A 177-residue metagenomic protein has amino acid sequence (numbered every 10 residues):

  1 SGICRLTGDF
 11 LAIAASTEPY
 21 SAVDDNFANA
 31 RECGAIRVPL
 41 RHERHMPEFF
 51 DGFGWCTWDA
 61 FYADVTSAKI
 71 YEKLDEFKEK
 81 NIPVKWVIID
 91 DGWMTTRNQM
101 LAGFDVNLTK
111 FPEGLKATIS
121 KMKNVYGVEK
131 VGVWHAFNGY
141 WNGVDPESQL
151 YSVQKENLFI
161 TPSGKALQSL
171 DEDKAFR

Functional and structural regions predicted by a protein language model:
S1-L40: Extended acidic/polar, glycine-enriched regions that form or flank non-catalytic beta-rich accessory modules
I3, E43-H45, F77: Homeobox/homeodomain signature
D9-F10, M46-E48: Contiguous N-terminal and early-domain "leader" segments and peripheral loops that mark the onset or edge of a domain
P19-Y20, R44, V144: Short, structured coil/loop segments at alpha-helix boundaries
C33-M46, P83-I88: Conserved oxyanion/phosphate-binding beta-strand-loop segments in alpha/beta enzyme cores
E48-R177: Aromatic-lined carbohydrate-binding/catalytic grooves of carbohydrate-active enzymes
